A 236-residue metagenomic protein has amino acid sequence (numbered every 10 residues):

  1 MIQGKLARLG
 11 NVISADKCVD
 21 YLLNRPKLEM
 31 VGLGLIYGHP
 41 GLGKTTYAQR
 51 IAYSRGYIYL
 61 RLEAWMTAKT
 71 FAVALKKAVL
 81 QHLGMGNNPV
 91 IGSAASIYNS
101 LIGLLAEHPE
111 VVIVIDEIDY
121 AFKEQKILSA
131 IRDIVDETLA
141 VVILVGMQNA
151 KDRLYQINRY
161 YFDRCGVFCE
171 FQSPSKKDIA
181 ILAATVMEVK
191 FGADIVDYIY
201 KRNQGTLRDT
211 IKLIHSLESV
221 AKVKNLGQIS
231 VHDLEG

Functional and structural regions predicted by a protein language model:
M1-K17, V31-G32, G41-Y47, G84-N88 (+2 more regions): C-terminal alpha-helical "lid" subdomain
G4, L101-E124: Conserved P-loop NTPase "ATPase switch" module shared by AAA+ and STAND
Y21-V31: Phosphate-binding P-loop
G34, A52-W65: Conserved catalytic segments around the Walker B and adjacent sensor/switch elements of P-loop NTPase domains
G56-Y57, A68-P89: Conserved NTP-binding/hydrolysis module of P-loop NTPases
Q81-H108: Central P-loop NTPase core of STAND/AAA+ ATPases
H108-V112, E137-V145: Loop/turn-to-beta-strand initiation segments
A150-C165: Short regulatory helix/loop adjacent to the ATP-binding pocket of P-loop NTPases
